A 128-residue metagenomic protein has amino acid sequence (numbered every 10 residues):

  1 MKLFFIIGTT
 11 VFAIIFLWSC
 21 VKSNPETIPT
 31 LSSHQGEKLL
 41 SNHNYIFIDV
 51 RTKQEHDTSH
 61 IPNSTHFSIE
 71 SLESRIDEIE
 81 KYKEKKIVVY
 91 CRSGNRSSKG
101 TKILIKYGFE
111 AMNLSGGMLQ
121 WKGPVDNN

Functional and structural regions predicted by a protein language model:
K2-H34, L39, Y45, K53-K86 (+1 more regions): Rhodanese-like catalytic fold shared by cysteine-dependent sulfurtransferases and DSP/PTP-type phosphatases
D49: Phosphate-rich cofactor/ligand-interacting catalytic cores and adjacent structured alpha/beta frameworks
V89-C91: Metallo-beta-lactamase
